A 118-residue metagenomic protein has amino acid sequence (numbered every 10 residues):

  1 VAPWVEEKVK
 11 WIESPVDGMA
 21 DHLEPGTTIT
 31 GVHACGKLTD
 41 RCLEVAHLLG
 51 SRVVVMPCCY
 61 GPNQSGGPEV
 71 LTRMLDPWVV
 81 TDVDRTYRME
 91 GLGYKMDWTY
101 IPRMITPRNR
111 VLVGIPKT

Functional and structural regions predicted by a protein language model:
V1-T118: Class I S-adenosyl-L-methionine
